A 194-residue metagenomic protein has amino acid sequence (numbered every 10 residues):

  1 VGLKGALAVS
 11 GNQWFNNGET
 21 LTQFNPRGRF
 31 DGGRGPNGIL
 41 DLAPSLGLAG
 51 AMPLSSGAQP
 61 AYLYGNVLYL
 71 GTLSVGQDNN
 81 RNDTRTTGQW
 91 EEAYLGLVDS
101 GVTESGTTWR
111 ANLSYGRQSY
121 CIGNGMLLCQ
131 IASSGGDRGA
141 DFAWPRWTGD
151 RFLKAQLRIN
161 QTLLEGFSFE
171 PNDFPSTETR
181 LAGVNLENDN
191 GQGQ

Functional and structural regions predicted by a protein language model:
V1-L113, P145, L153, L157-I159: Beta-barrel outer-membrane channel/assembly domains of diderm bacteria
Q13-T22, V75-R81, G125-A132, P171 (+1 more regions): Outer-membrane beta-barrel translocator domains and adjoining extracellular loop/strand segments of Gram-negative
Y69-T72, S119-I122, P171-D173: Solvent-exposed loop/turn segments at secondary-structure junctions within structured extracellular/periplasmic domains
L73-R81, S133-D141, G166: Short acidic, glycine/Ser/Thr-rich loop/turn "cap" segments at secondary-structure junctions
D99, Y120, M126-L128, G139: Long, hydrophobic/aromatic N-terminal blocks
G106-R110, G136-Q194: Signature for the C-terminal beta-barrel architecture of outer-membrane proteins
G116: Glycine-rich, aromatic-flanked loop segments that form ligand/cofactor-binding clefts across common enzyme folds
G123-N124, E165: Short helix/loop capping segments that flank catalytic or ligand/cofactor-binding pockets
